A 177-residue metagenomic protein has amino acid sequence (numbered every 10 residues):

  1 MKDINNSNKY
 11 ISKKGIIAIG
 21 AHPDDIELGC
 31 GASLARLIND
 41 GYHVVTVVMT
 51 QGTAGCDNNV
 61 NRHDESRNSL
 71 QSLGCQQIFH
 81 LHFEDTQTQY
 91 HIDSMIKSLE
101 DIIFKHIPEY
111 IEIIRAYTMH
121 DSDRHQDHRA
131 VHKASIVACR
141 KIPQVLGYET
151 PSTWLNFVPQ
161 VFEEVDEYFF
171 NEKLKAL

Functional and structural regions predicted by a protein language model:
M1-I17, Q71, Q77, Q89-L177: Metal-dependent de-N-acetylase/amidase catalytic core
K14-P23, E27-N58: ATP-dependent adenylation/pyrophosphate-handling site
G20-A21, M49-Q51, F83-D85, T118-D121: Short glycine-centered, acidic/aromatic-flanked micro-motifs in structured strand/loop junctions that mark active-site
L28-A32, D57-N61, Y90-S94, R129-A130: Generic recognition of short, well-ordered alpha-helical segments
T46, F79-H82, G147: A structural preference for short, hydrophobic beta-strand core positions in alpha/beta folds
Q51-D57, H82-Q89, W154-P159: A short acidic, helix-capping loop that chelates divalent metal ions and anchors anionic groups
R62-D85: Conserved nucleotide-sugar phosphate-binding/catalytic loop shared by glycosyltransferases and other
